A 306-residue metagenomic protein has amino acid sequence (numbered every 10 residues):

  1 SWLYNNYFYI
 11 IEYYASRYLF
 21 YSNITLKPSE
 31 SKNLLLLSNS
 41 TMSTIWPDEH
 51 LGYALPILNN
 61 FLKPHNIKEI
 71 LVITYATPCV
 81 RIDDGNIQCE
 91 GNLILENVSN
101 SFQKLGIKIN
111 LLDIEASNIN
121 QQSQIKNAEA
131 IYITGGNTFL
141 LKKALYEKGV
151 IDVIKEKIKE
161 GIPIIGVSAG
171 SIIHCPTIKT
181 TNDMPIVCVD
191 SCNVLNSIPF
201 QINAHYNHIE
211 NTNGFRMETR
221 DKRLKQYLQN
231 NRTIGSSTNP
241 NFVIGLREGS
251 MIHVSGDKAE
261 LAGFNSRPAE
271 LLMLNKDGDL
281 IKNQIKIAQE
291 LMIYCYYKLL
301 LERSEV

Functional and structural regions predicted by a protein language model:
S29-H65, Y75-N92, T180, M184-V306: C-terminal and late-domain segments of enzyme folds
L36, A130-T134, I165-G166, Q201-I202: Structural motif
K68, E129, P199: Conserved acidic residues
E96-K108: Short helix-loop-beta junction
I107-P163: Flexible gly/pro-rich beta->alpha loop and the following alpha-helix that scaffold active-site loops
L140-Y146, I151-N213: Class I SAM-dependent methyltransferase SAM-binding "motif I" and its flanking Rossmann-like core
